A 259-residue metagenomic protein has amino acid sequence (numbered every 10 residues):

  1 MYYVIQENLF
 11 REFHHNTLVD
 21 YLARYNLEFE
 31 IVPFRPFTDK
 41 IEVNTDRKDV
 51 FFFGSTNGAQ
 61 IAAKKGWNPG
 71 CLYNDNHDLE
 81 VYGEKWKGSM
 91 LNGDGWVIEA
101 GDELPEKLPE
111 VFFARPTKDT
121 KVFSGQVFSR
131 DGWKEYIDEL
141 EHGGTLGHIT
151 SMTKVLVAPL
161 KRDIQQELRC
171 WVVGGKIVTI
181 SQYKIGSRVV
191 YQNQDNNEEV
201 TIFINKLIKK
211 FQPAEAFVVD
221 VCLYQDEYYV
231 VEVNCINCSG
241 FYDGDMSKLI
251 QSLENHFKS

Functional and structural regions predicted by a protein language model:
Y2-Y25, F29-K206: Active-site nucleotide/adenylate-binding loops and adjacent lid/helix of ATP-dependent enzymes
K118, K161, L223, N234-N237: Short, flexible loop/turn elements at secondary-structure junctions
V172, T179, E227-F241: A short beta-strand motif that forms the metal-chelation/ATP-contact edge of phosphoryl-transfer active sites
K184-V230, L249-F257: A long amphipathic alpha-helix within ATP-dependent nucleotide-binding catalytic cores
G244: Active-site pocket-lining segments that scaffold enzyme catalytic pockets across diverse folds
